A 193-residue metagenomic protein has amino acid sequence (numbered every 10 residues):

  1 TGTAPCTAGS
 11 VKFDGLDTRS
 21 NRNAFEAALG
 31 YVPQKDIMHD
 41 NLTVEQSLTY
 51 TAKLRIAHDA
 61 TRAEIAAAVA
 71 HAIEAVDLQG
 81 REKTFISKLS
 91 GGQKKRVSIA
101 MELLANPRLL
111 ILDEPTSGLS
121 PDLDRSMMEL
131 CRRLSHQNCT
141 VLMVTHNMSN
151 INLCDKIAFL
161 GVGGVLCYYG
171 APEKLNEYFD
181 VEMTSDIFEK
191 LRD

Functional and structural regions predicted by a protein language model:
G9-D17, F25-A27: Conserved ABC transporter NBD signature motif
S10, E64, A68, E82 (+1 more regions): Topological signature of polytopic alpha-helical transporters
K35, D40-A57, A68: Q-loop/switch helix immediately C-terminal to the Walker
T49, E64-R81: Conserved ABC ATPase "signature" region
F85-L89: Conserved ABC ATPase signature
E102-L103: ABC ATPase C-loop
N106: Conserved catalytic motifs of ABC-family nucleotide-binding domains
L110-D113: Catalytic Walker B motif of ABC-type/P-loop ATPase nucleotide-binding domains
